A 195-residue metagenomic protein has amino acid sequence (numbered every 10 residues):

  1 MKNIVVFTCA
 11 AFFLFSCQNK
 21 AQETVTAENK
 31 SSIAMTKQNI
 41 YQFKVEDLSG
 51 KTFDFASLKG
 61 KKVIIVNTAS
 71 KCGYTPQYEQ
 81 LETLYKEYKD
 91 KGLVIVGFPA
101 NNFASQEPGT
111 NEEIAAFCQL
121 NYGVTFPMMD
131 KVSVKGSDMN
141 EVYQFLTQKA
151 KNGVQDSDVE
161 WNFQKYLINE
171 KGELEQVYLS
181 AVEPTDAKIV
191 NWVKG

Functional and structural regions predicted by a protein language model:
K2-T8: Sec-dependent signal peptide recognition, specifically the positively charged N-region followed immediately by
L14-S16: C-terminal motif of bacterial Sec signal peptides marking the signal peptidase cleavage site
T24-A56, E141: N-terminal "domain-start" segment that seeds a small globular fold
K61-K62, K71, T75-P99, A116-Y122: Conserved helix-turn-beta segment immediately C-terminal to the redox Cys motif in thioredoxin-like folds
N67, G92-G109, T125-G136: Thiol-based oxidoreductase modules, predominantly thioredoxin-like and allied folds used for disulfide exchange
E112-W161: Short, internal strand/loop/helix patches that form the active-site neighborhood or redox-interaction surface
E141-Q144, Q148-G195: Thiol-/selenol-based redox modules, centered on thioredoxin-like and closely related oxidoreductase domains
